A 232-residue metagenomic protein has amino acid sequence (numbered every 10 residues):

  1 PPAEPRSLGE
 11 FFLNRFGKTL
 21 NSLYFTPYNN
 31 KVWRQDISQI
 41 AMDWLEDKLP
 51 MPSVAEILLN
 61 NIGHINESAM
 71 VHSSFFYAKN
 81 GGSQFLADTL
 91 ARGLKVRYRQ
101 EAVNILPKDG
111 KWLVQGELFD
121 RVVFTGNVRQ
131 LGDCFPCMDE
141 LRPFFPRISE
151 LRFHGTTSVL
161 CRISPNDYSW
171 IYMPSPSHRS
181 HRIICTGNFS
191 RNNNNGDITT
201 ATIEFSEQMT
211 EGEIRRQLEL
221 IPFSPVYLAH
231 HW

Functional and structural regions predicted by a protein language model:
P2-N104, L118, T125, R129: Active-site/ligand-binding neighborhood in enzyme catalytic cores
S7, H231-W232: Rossmann-like nucleotide/phosphate-binding core characteristic of flavoprotein oxidoreductases
I40-K48, Y172-P176, W232: Short, mixed-charge, low-aromatic patches
H64, H72, H154, H178-H181 (+1 more regions): Histidine (H) residue identity feature
K95-R97, V226-A229: General small-molecule cofactor/ligand-binding pocket signal
E101-I221, V226: Mid-domain catalytic core of redox enzymes that form a hydrophobic substrate pocket/lid adjacent to a catalytic redox
